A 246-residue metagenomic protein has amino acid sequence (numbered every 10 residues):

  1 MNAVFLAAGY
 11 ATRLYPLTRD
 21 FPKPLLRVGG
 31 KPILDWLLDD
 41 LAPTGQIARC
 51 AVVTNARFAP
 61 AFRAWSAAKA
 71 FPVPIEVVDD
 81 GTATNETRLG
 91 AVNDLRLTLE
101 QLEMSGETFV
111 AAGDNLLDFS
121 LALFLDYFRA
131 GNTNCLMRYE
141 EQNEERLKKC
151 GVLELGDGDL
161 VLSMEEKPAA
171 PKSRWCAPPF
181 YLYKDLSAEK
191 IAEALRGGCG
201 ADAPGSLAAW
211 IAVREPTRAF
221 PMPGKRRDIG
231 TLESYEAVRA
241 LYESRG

Functional and structural regions predicted by a protein language model:
N2-F5, R13, R27, K31-A111 (+1 more regions): Conserved N-terminal catalytic core of the sugar/cofactor nucleotidyltransferase
Y10, G113-N115: Active-site metal-binding loops of divalent metal-dependent hydrolases
L25, V152-L155, A219: A structural signal for short hydrophobic beta-strand segments in well-ordered beta-sheet cores
L34, T98, D114, L153 (+2 more regions): Residue-level signal for inorganic ion chemistry
N115-D118, R226: A short, conserved beta-strand element in the Rossmann-like catalytic core that flanks the donor/metal-binding loop
F119-L147: Conserved donor-nucleotide/metal-binding helix-loop-beta segment in metal-dependent transferases, i.e., the alpha-helix
L125-R129, D157-G246: Catalytic-core segments of class I nucleotidyltransferases/pyrophosphorylases that form NMP-activated intermediates
E145-L162: Conserved catalytic core of nucleotide-sugar-dependent glycosyltransferases
